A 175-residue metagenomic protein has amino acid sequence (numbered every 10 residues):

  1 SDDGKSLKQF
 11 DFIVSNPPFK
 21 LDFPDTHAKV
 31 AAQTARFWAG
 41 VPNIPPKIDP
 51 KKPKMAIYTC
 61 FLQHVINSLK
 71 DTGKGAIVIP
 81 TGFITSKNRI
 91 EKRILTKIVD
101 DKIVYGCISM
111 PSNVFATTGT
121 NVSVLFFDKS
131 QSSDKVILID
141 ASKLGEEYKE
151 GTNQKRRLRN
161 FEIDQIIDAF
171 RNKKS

Functional and structural regions predicted by a protein language model:
D3-S175: A conserved structural/catalytic subdomain of Rossmann-like adenosyl-cofactor enzymes
